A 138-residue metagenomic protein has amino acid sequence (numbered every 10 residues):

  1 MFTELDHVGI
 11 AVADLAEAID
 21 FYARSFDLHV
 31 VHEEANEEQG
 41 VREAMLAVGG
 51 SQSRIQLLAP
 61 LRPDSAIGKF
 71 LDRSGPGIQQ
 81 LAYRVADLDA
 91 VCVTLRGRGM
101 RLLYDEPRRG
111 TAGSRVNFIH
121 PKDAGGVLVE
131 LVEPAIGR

Functional and structural regions predicted by a protein language model:
M1-I19, P76-V85, P134-R138: N-terminal beta-strand motif that seeds the catalytic metal site of vicinal oxygen chelate
E4-D6, L28-V31, E38-G40, R62-I78 (+2 more regions): A cross-kingdom feature marking solvent-exposed beta-strand/loop segments within repeated, beta-rich binding/scaffold
L5, G9-V12, Y22, L46 (+5 more regions): Short, structured motif recognition centered on aromatic/hydrophobic residues
L15, A35, P60-R62: Histidine- and/or cysteine-centered catalytic micro-motif in compact active-site loops
A16-H29, L95-R98: Amphipathic alpha-helical segments
E17-A18, S53, A66, D87-V91: Short phosphate-engaging motifs
Y22, K69-D72, A86: A short alpha-helix capping/helix-coil boundary motif
E34, R42-A47, R54-I55, Y83 (+1 more regions): Vicinal oxygen chelate
